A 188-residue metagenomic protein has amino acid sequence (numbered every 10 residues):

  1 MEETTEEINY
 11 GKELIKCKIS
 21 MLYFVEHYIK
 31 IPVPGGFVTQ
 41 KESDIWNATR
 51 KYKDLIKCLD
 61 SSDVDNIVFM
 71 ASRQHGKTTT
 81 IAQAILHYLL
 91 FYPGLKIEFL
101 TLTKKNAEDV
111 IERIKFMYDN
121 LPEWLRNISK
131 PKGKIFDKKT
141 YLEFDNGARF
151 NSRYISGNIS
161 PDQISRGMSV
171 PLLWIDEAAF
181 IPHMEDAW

Functional and structural regions predicted by a protein language model:
M1-W188: Phosphate/NTP-binding elements of NTP-utilizing enzymes
